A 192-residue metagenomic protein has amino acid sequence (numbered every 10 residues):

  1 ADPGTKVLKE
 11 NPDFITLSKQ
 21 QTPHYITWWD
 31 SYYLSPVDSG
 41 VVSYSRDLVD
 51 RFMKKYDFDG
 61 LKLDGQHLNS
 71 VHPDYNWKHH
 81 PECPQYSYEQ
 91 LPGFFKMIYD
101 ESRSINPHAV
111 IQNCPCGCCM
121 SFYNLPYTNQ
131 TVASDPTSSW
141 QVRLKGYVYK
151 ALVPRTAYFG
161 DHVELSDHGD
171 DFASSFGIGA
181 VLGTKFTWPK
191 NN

Functional and structural regions predicted by a protein language model:
A1-D2, L63-V71, P115-C118: Short, solvent-exposed turn/loop segments enriched in Gly/Ser/Thr/Pro and often Arg
P3-S43, D47, E89-N191: Glycan-recognition surfaces
P23, K62-Y88: Active-site-proximal loop/short-helix segments that contain or immediately flank catalytic acid/base residue(s)
V37-G65: An active-site-proximal structural segment forming one wall of the substrate-binding cleft that immediately precedes
Y56-F58, G65-H67, C116, E164-D167: Extracellular polysaccharide-recognition and catalytic grooves
